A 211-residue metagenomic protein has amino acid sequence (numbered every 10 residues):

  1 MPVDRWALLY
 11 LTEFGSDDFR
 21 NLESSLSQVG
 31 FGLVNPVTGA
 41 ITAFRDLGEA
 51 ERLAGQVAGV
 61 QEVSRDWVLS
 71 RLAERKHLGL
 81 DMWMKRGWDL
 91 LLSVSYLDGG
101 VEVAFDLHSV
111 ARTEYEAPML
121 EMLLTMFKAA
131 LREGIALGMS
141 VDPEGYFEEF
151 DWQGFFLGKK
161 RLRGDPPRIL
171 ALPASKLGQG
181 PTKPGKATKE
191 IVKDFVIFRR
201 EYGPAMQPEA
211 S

Functional and structural regions predicted by a protein language model:
M1, E114-S211: Acidic, proline/glycine-rich low-complexity IDRs
M1-F44, I197-S211: Short, extreme N-terminal segment that most often corresponds to the first beta-strand
M1-W6, S93-A111: Glycine-rich, often proline-containing surface loops adjacent to acidic residues and nearby aromatics that form
W6-L8, V101, E133-G138: Hydrophobic beta-strand segments of well-ordered beta-sheets in folded domains
Y10, F14, A111-P118: Conserved aromatic-histidine-acidic binding/catalytic patches
G15, G59-S64, L170-A174: Helix N-terminus capping/helix-initiation residues
L22-L33, L72, M122-G134: Hydrophobic, Leu/Ile/Phe/Ala-enriched alpha-helical segments that form helix-helix packing faces
G32-V101: Short, intrinsically disordered low-complexity segments
